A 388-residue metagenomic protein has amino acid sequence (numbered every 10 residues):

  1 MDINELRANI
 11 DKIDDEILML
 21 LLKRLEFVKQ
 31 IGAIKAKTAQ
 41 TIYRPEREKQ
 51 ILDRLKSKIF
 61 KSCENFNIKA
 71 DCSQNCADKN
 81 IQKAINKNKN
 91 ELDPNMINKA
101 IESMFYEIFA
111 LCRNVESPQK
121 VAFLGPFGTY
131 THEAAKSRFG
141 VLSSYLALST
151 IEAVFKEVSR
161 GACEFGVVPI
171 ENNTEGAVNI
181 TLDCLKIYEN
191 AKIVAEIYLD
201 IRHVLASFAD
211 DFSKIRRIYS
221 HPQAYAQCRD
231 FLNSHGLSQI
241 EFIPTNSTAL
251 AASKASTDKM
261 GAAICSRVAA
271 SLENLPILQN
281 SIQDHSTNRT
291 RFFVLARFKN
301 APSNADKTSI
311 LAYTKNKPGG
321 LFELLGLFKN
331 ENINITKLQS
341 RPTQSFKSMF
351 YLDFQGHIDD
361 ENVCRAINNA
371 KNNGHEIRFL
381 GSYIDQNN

Functional and structural regions predicted by a protein language model:
M1-N388: Domain-level signature for soluble enzymes in the chorismate/prephenate branch of the shikimate pathway
